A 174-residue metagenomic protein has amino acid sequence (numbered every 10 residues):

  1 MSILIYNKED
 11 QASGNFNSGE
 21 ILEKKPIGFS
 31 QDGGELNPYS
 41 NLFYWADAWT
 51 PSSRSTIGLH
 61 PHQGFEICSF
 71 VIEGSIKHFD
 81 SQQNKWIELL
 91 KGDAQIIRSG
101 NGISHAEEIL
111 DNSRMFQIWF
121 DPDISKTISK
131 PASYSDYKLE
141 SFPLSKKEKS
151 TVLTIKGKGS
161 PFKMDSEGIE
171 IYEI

Functional and structural regions predicted by a protein language model:
S2-G34, N41-H62, I72-F79, Q83-K91 (+3 more regions): Conserved short histidine dyad/triad with adjacent acidic residue
Q82-L90, I109-L110, P131-S135: "Short basic amphipathic alpha-helical interaction patches in structured regions
S99-K126, K147: Ligand-binding loop in jelly-roll beta-barrel domains
A106-E108, T127-K138, F162-E167: A short secondary-structure junction signal
D111-S113, S145-S150, M164-I171: Short gly/pro-enriched beta-turn/loop segments at secondary-structure junctions
W119-K156: A contiguous pocket-lining binding segment that forms or flanks enzyme active sites
